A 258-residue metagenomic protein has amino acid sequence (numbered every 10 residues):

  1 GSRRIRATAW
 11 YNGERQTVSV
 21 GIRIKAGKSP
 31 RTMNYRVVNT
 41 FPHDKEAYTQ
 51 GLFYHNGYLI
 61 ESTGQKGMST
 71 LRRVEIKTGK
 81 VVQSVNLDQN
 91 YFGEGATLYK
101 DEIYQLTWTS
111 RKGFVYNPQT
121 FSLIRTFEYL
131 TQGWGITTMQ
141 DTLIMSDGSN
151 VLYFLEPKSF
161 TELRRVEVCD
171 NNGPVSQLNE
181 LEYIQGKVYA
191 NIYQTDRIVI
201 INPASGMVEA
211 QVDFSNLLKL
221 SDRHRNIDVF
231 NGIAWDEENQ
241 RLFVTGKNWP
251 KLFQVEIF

Functional and structural regions predicted by a protein language model:
G1-I5: Exposed beta-strand face motif in extracellular beta-rich ectodomains
K25-E46, I76-V82: A short helix->beta-strand "capping" segment at the edge of beta-propeller domains
R36-P42, K80-L87, F121-F127, R164-G173 (+2 more regions): A short beta-strand motif characteristic of beta-propeller blades
V38-R72, S84-T97, W134-G135, G246-L252: Beta-strand-rich domains and repeat architectures in extracellular enzymes and scaffolds, especially beta-propellers
K45-N56, Q89-Y99, Y129-T142, N172-G186 (+1 more regions): Beta-rich, blade/repeat-based domains predominating in secreted/periplasmic proteins but also intracellular
E61-K66, Y104-S110, M145-S149, A190-Q194 (+1 more regions): Conserved beta-strand positions in repeat-built beta-propeller and related beta-rich domains
V74-G79, N117-F121, P157-F160, N202-M207 (+1 more regions): Short loop/turn segments that connect beta-strands within beta-propeller blades
T78-G133: Blade-loop segments of beta-propeller domains
